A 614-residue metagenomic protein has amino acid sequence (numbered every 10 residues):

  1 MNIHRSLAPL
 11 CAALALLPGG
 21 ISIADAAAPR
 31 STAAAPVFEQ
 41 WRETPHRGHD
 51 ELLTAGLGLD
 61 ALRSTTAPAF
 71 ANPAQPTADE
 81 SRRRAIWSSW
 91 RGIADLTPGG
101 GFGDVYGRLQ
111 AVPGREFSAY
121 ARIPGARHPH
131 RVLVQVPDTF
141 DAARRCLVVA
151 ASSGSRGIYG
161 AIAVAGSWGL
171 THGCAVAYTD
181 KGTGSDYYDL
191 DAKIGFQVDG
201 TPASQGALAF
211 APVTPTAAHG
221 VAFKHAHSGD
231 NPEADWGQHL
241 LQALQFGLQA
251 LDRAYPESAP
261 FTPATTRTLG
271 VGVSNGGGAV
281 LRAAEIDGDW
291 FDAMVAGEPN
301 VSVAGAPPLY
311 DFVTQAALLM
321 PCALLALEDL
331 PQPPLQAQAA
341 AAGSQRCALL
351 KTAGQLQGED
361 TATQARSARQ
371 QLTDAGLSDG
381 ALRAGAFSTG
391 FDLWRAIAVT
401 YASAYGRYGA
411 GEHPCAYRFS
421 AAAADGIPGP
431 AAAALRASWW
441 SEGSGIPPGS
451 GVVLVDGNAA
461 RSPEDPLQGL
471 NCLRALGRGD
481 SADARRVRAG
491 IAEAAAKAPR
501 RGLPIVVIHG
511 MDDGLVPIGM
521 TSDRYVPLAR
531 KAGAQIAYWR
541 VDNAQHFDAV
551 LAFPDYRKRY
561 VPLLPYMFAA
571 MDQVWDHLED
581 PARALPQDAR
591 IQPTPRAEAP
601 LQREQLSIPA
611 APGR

Functional and structural regions predicted by a protein language model:
N2-L10: Bacterial N-terminal signal peptides that target proteins for export
A8-P9, A24, I194: N-terminal targeting leaders only when they are immediately followed by extended low-complexity/repeat-rich tracts
P9-G19: Bacterial N-terminal signal peptides
I21-A27: Signal peptide processing junction and immediate N-terminal pro/mature segment of secreted/exported proteins
A27-R614: C-terminal His-loop and adjacent cap/lid subdomain of alpha/beta-hydrolase
